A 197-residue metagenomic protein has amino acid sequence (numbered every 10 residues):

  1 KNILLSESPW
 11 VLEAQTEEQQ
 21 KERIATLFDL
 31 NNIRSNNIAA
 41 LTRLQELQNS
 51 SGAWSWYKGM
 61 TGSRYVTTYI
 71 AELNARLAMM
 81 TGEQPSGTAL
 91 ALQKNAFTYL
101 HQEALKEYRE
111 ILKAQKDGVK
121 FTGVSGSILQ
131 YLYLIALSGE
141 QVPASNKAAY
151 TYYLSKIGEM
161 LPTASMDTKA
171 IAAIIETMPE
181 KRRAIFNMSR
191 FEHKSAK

Functional and structural regions predicted by a protein language model:
K1-K197: Large, well-folded core regions of big proteins
